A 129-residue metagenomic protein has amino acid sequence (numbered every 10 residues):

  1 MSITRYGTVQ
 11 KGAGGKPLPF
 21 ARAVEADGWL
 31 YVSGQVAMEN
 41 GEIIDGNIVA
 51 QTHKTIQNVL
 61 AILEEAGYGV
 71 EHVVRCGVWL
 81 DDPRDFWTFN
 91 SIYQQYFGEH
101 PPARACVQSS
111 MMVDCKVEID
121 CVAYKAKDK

Functional and structural regions predicted by a protein language model:
M1-Q57, A61-V74, L80-K129: N-terminal presequence-like segments and the immediate start of the first folded domain
